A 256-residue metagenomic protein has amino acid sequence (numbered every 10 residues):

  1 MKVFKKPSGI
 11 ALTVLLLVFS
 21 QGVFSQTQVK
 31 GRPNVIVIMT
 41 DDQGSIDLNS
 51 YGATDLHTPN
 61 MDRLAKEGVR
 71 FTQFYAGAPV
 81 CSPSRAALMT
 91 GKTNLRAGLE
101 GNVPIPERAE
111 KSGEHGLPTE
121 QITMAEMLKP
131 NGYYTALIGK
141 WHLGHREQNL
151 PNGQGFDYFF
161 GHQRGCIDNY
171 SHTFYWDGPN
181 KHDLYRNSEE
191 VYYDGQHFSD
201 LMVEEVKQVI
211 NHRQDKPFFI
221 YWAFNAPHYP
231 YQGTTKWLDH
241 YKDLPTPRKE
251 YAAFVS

Functional and structural regions predicted by a protein language model:
K2-S8, V18, G22-S256: Formylglycine-dependent sulfatase
